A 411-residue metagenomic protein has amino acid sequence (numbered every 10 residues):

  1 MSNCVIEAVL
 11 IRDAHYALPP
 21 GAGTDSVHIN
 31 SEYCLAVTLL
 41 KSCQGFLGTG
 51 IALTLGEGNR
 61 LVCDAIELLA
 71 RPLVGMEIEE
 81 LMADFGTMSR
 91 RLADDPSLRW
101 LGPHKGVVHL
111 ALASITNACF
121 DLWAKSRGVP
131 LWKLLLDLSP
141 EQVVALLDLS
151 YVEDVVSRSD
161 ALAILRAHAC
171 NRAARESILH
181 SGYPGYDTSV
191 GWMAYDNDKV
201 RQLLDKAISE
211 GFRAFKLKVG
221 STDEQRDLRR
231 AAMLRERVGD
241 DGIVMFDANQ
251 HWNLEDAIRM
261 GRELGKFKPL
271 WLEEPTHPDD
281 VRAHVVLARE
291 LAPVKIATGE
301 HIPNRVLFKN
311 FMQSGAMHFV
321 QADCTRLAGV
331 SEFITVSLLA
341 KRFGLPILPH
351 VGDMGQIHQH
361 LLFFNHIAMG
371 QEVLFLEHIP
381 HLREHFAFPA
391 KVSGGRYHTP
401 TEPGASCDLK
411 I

Functional and structural regions predicted by a protein language model:
S2-V244, N249-I258, R262-K266, F386-I411: N-terminal capping/lid subdomain adjacent to the active-site entrance of alpha/beta enzymes
M193-Y195, G220-R226, A248-E255, E273-V281 (+2 more regions): Short, small-residue-enriched loops and turns at beta-alpha junctions that line or gate enzyme active sites
R262, K268-W271, H277-A405: Shared catalytic-loop signature of beta/alpha-barrel
